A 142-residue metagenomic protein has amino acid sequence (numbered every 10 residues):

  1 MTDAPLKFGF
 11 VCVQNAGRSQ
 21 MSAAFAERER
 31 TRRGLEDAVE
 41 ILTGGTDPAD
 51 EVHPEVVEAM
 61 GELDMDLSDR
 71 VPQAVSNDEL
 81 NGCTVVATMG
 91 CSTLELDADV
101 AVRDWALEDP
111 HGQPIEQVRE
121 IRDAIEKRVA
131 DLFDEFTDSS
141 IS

Functional and structural regions predicted by a protein language model:
T2-V75: Conserved active-site segments centered on acidic
N81-G82: Alpha-helix C-terminal capping/helix-to-coil transition sites in glycosyltransferase folds
V85, C91-S142: Phosphate-binding/catalytic loops
